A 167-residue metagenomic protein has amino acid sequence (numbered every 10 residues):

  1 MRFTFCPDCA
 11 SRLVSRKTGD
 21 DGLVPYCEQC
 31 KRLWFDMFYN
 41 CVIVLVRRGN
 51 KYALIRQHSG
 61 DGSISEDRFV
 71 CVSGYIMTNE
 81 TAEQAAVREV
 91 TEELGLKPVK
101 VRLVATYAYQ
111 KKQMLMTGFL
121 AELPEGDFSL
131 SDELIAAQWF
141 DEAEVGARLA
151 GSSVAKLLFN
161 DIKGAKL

Functional and structural regions predicted by a protein language model:
M1-V44: Acidic, metal-coordinating catalytic segment for phosphate/diphosphate chemistry, firing primarily on the Nudix
F5, L45, L54, G118-L120 (+1 more regions): Conserved hydrophobic/aromatic beta-strand scaffold that supports enzyme active sites
P7, V14, A53, M77 (+1 more regions): Nucleotide phosphate-binding site architecture
G22, M37-C41, R47, E66 (+2 more regions): Short connector loops at helix/strand junctions that flank enzyme active sites, especially segments positioning acidic
V44-L45, D61, S129-S131: Short secondary-structure boundary/capping segments
R47-E92: Conserved Nudix-box catalytic region and its N-terminal flanking loop in Nudix hydrolases and closely related
G74-D161: Unchanged
D161-L167: Charged phosphate-binding loop/patch that engages nucleotide di/tri-phosphates or the phosphate backbone of nucleic
